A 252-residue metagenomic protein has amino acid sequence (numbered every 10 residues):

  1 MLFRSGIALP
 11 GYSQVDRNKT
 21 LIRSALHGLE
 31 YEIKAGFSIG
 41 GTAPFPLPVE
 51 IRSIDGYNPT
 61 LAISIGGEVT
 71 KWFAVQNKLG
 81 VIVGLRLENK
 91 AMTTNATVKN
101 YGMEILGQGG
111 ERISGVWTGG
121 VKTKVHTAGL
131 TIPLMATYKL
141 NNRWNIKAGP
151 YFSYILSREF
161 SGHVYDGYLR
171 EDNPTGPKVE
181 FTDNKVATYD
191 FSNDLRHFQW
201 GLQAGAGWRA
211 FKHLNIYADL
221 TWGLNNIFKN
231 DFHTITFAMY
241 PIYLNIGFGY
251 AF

Functional and structural regions predicted by a protein language model:
M1-L2: Short, small-residue-biased leader/transition segments that mark boundaries at the very start of proteins
Y12-W72, L195, A251: Short glycine/proline- and aromatic-enriched beta-strand/turn motifs that initiate or cap beta-hairpins
L29-Y31, L61-G67, A128-L134, W200-A204 (+1 more regions): Hydrophobic, lipid-facing positions within transmembrane beta-strands of outer-membrane proteins
I33-I39, V83-N89, A148-Y154, A218-W222 (+1 more regions): Transmembrane beta-barrel strands of outer-membrane/channel proteins
G41-T60, K90-A128, I155-Q199, Q203 (+1 more regions): Extracellular/periplasm-exposed beta-strand and loop segments of Gram-negative cell-envelope proteins, dominated by
K71-V75, Y138-N142, A210-K212, F252: Outer-membrane beta-barrel strand-turn architecture
N77-L79, R143-I146, K212-A218: Repeated loop/turn-to-beta-strand initiation elements of outer-membrane beta-barrel proteins
W208-H213, Y240-F252: Outer-membrane beta-barrel "beta-signal"
